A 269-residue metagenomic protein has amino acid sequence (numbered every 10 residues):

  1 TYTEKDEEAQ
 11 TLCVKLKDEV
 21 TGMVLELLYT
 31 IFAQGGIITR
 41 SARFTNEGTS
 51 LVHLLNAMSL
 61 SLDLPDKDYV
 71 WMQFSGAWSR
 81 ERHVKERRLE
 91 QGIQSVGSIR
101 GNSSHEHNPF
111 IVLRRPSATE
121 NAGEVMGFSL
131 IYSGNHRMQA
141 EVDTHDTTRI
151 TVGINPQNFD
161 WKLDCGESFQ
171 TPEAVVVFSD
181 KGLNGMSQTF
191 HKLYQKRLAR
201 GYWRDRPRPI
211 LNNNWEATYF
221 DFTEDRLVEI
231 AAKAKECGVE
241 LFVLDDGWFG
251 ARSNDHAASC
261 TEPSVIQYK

Functional and structural regions predicted by a protein language model:
T1-D143, Q157-F159: Polysaccharide-binding surfaces and accessory modules of carbohydrate-active proteins
E47, A174, G247: Flexible loop residues that form catalytic and substrate-binding hotspots at small-molecule/glycan-binding clefts
E141-D146, T218: Primarily single-stranded nucleic-acid-binding OB-fold modules
D146-D164: Short acidic, Pro/Gly- and aromatic-enriched capping/linker segments at domain boundaries
W161-D180: Short Pro-Gly-centered flexible turn/kink motifs
V177-P209: Terminal connector regions
W203-K269: Aromatic-lined carbohydrate-binding/catalytic grooves of carbohydrate-active enzymes
